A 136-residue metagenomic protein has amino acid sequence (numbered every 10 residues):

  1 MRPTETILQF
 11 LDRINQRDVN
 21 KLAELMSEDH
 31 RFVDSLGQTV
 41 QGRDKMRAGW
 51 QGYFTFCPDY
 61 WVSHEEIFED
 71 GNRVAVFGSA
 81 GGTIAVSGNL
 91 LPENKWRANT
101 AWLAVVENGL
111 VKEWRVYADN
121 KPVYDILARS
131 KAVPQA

Functional and structural regions predicted by a protein language model:
R2-E5, Q9, N15-Q16, V33 (+1 more regions): A beta-strand edge to alpha-helix "cap/lid" segment located at domain peripheries
L8-D12, E24-Q38: Short, solvent-exposed secondary-structure junction/capping segments
A23-E28, V40, V76-G78, T100: Short amphipathic alpha-helical segments, especially helix-boundary/capping motifs
D29, T39-G49: Short beta-edge strand/loop motif at the mouth of beta-sheet-based domains
